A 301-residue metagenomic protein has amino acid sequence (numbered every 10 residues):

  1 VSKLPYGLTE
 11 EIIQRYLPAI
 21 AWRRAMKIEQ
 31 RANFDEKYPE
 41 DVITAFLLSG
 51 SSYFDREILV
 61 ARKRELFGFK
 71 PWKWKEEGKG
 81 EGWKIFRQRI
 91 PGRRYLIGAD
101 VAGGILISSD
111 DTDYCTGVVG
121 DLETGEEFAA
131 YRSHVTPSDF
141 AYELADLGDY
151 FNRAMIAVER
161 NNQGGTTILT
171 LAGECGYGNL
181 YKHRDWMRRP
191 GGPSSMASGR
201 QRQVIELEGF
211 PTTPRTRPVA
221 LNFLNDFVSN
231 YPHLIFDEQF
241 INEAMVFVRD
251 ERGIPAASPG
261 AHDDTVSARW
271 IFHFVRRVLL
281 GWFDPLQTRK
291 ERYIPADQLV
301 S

Functional and structural regions predicted by a protein language model:
V1-R189, P214, P218, N222 (+1 more regions): RNase H-like, metal-dependent nuclease domains and their acidic two-metal-ion catalytic environment used
R189-L207: Surface-exposed intrinsically disordered loops and tails
